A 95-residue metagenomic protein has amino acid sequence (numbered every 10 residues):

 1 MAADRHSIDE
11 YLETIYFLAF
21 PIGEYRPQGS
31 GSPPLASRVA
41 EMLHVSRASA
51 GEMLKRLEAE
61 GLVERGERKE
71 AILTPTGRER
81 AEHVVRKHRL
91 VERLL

Functional and structural regions predicted by a protein language model:
A2-V45: N-terminal helix-turn-helix DNA-binding core of bacterial DNA-binding proteins
L18-I22, R80, V91: Alpha-helix C-capping/helix-to-loop hinge sites
A48: Key DNA-contact positions within bacterial/archaeal DNA-binding proteins
L54-K55: Short, hydrophobic-biased segments on the C-terminal half of alpha helices that form "recognition helices"
E58-G66: A short, conserved structural fragment
K69-K87: Basic, amphipathic "hinge/linker" alpha-helix immediately C-terminal to the N-terminal HTH DNA-binding motif
R89-L95: Amphipathic alpha-helical dimerization/coiled-coil segments that flank or bridge DNA-binding/regulatory modules
